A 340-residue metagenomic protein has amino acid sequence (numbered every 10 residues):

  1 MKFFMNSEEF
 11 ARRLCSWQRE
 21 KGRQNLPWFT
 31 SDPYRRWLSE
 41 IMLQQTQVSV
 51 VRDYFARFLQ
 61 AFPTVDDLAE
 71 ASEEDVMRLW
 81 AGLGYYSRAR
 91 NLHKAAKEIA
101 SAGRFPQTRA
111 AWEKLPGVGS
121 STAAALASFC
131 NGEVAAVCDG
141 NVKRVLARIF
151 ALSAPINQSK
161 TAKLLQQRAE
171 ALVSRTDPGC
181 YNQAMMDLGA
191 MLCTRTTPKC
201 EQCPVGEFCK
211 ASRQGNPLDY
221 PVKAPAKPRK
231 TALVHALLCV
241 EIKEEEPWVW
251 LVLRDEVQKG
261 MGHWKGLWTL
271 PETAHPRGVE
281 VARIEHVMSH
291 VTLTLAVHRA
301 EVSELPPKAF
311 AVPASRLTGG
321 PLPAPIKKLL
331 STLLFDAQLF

Functional and structural regions predicted by a protein language model:
M1-Q24, F29, D187-F340: Intrinsically disordered, low-complexity, charged terminal extensions of DNA damage-control enzymes
F4-E8, S16-E201, V205-Q214, L218: Catalytic cores of DNA base-excision repair glycosylases
